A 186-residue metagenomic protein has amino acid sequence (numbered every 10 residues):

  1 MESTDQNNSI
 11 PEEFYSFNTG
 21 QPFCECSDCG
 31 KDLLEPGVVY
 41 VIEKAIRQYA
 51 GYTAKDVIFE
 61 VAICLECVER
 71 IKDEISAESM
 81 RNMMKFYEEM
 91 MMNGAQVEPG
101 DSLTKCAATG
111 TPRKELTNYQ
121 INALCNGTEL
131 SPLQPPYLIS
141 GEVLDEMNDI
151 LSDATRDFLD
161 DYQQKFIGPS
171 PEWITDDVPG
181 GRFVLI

Functional and structural regions predicted by a protein language model:
M1-P22, A54, F183-I186: N-terminal intrinsically disordered, low-complexity tails enriched in polar/charged
E2-F14, K44-G51, M83-A95, N122-A123: Short Cys/His-rich Zn2+-coordinating modules
Q6-N7, F17, Q21-G30, E78-N82 (+2 more regions): Compositionally biased, flexible interaction segments
F14-F17, F23, F59, F86 (+3 more regions): Phenylalanine-focused residue identity feature
G20-I58, D101-Y137: Short recognition patches in nucleic-acid-associated and regulatory proteins
T53-M83, S131-L159: Short metal-binding segments enriched for Cys and/or His
E88-I186: Long, contiguous alpha-helical scaffold regions
